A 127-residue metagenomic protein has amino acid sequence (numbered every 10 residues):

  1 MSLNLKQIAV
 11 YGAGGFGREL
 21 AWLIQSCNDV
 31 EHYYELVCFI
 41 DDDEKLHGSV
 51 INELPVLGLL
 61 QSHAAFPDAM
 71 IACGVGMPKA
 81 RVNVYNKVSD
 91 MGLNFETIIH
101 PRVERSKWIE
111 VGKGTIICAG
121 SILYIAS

Functional and structural regions predicted by a protein language model:
M1-S2, A65, I109: Short, flexible hinge/linker loops that cap or flank conserved catalytic cores
N4-I24: Glycine-rich adenosine-cofactor-binding loop
Q7-A9, E35-V37, D68-I71: Short active-site oxyanion
Y11, C27-G48: NAD(P)-binding Rossmann-fold cofactor-contacting core
G15-R18, K79-A80, E110: Short alpha-helical
I24-N28, V88: Active-site catalytic pocket residues across diverse enzymes, especially alpha/beta-hydrolases
E44-R105: Phosphate-bearing ligand-interacting subdomains that bind or position ATP/ADP/UDP/GDP/NAD(P) or nucleotide-linked
T97, V103, I109, K113-S121 (+1 more regions): A structural motif detector for beta-strand N-caps
